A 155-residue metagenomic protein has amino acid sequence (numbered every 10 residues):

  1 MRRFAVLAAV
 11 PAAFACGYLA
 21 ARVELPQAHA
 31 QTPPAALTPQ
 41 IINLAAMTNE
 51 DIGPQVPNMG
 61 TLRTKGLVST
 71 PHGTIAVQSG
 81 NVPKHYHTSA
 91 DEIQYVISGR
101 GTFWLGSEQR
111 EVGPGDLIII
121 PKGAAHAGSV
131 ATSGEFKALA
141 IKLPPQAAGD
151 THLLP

Functional and structural regions predicted by a protein language model:
R3-V6, F14-V77, L153-P155: A short, N-terminal "cap"/entry segment at the start of jelly-roll beta-barrel domains of the cupin/DSBH fold
V77-Q78, T88-L105: Short, conserved beta-strand element in jelly-roll/cupin
P83-S89, S129-A131: Short histidine-centered beta-strand/loop micro-motifs that create catalytic or ligand/metal-coordination sites
S89-D91, P114, A124-H126: Short, surface-exposed coil-to-beta transition loops
E108-G123: Short acidic-glycine-tyrosine-enriched beta hairpin
L117, A138, T151-L153: Extracytoplasmic low-complexity repetitive segments enriched in small/polar residues
K122-G149: Ligand-binding loop in jelly-roll beta-barrel domains
